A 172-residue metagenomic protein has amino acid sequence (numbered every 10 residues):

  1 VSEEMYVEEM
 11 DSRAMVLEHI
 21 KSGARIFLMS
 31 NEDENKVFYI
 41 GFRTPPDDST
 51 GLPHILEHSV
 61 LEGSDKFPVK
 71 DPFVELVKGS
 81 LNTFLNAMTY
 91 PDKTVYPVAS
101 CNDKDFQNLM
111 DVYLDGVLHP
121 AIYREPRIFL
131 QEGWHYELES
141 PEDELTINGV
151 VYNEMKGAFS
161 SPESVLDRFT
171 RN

Functional and structural regions predicted by a protein language model:
V1-D33: N- or domain-start disorder-to-order transition segments that initiate the globular core
E8-E9, I122, E139: N-terminal low-structure segments adjacent to metalloprotease catalytic domains across cellular compartments
S12, S30-D115, H119-P120, P126-R127 (+1 more regions): M16/MPP (pitrilysin/insulinase) zinc-metallopeptidase core fold and M16-derived inactive scaffolds
A14, G23-I26, V37, V165-R171: Short glycine-rich loop/turn motifs
A24-R25, S80-L81, H135, K156-A158: Short alpha-helical segments and helix-capping/turn motifs at coil-helix boundaries
E57, E132, E154: Acidic-residue sensor for enzyme active/binding pockets
V77-K78, Y90-V95, E125-G149: Short, glycine/charge-rich beta-strand/loop segments that flank catalytic centers and engage negatively charged groups
Y136-N172: Hydrophobic, small-residue-rich alpha-helical packing segments that form membrane-like cores
